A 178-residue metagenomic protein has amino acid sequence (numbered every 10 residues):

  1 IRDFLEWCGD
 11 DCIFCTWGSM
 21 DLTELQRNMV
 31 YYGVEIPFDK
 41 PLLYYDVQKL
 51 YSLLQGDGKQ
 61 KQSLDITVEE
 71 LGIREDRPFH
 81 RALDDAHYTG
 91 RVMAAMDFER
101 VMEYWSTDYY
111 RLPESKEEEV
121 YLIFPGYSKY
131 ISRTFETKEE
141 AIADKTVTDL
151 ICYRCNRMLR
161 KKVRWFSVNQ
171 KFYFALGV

Functional and structural regions predicted by a protein language model:
I1-F4: A broadly used, surface-exposed interaction patch
C8-S132: Metal-dependent phosphoesterase core characteristic of DEDDh/y 3'-5' exonuclease domains
A95-V178: Acidic two-metal-ion nuclease catalytic site recognized across multiple nuclease folds, prominently DnaQ/RNase D-T
